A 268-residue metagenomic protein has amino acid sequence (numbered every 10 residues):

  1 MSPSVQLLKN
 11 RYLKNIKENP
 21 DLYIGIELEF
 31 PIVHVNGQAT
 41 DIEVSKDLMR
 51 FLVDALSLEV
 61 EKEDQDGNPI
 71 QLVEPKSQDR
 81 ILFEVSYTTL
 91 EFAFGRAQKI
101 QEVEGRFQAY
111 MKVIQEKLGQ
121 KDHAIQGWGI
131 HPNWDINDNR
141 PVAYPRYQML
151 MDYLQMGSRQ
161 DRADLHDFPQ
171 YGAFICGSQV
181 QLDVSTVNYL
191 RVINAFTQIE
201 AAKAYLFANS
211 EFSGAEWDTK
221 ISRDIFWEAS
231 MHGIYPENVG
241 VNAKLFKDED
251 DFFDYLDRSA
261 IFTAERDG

Functional and structural regions predicted by a protein language model:
M1-F168, F174: Terminal catalytic/cofactor-binding subdomain
Q120, A124-G268: Loop-rich catalytic cores of soluble enzymes, especially ATP-dependent carboxylate-amine ligases and other
